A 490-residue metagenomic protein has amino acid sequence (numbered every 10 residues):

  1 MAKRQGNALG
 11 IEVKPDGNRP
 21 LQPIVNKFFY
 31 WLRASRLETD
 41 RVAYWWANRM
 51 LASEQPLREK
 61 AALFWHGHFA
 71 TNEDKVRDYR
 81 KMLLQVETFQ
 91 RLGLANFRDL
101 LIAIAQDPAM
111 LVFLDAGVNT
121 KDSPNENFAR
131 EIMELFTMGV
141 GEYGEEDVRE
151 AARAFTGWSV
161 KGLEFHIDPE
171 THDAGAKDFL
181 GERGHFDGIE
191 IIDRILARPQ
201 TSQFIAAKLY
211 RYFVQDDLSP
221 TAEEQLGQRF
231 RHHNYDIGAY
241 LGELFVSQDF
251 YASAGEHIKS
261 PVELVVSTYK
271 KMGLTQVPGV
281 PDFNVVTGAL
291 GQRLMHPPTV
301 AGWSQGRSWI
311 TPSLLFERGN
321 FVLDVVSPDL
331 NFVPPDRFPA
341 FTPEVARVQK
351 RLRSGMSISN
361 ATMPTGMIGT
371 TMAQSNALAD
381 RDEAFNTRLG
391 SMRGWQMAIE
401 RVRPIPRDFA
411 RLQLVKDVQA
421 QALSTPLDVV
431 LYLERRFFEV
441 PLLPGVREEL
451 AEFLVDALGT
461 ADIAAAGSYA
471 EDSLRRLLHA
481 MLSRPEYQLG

Functional and structural regions predicted by a protein language model:
M1-Y30, P426-L427, L431, R435 (+1 more regions): N-terminal maturation segment of proteins
E12-D16, L21-S35, T39-W46, D78-G288 (+3 more regions): Active-site substrate-binding loop specific to GH73 endo-beta-N-acetylglucosaminidase modules in bacterial autolysins
R36, E54, A470: Aromatic-acidic/polar surface patches that form glycan- and anion
T39-W45, R49-A70: Hydrophobic alpha-helical hairpins/lids featuring a short glycine-rich hinge
L51-A52, H66-E73, Q90, A105 (+1 more regions): Generic short alpha-helical segment signal, independent of protein family or function, capturing local helix propensity
P56, G67-K75, M110, N119: Short helix-loop boundary/capping segments at the starts of domains
E59, E73-D78, F113, S253 (+2 more regions): Short, solvent-exposed secondary-structure capping/transition elements
S202, A206-H233, G242-G490: Flexible, low-complexity segments enriched for small/polar residues
